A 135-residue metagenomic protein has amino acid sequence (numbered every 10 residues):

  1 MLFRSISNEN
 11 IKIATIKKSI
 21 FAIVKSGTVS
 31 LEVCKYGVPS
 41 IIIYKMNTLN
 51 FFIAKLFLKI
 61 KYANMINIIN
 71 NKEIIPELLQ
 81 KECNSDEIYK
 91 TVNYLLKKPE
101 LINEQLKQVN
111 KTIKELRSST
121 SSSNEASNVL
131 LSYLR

Functional and structural regions predicted by a protein language model:
M1-R135: Nucleotide-activated sugar donor-binding and catalytic core shared by glycosyltransferases and related lipid-linked
